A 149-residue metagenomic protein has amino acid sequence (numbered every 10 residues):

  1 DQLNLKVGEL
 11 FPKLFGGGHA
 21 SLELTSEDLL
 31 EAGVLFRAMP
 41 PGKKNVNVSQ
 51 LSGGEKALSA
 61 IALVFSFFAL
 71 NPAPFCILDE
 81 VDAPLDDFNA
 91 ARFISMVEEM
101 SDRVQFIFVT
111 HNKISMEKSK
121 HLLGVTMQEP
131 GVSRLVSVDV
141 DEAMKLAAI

Functional and structural regions predicted by a protein language model:
D1-I149: Terminal ABC-like ATPase head and other globular end-domains that cap long coiled-coil arms in SMC/Rad50/SbcC-family
